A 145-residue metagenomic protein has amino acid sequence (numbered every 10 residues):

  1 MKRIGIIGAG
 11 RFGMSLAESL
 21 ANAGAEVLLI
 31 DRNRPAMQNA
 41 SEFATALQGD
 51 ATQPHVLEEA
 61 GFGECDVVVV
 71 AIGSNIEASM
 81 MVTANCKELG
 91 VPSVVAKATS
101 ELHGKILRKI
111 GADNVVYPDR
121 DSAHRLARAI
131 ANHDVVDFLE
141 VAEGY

Functional and structural regions predicted by a protein language model:
M1-Y145: Cytosolic regulatory regions of ion transport systems
